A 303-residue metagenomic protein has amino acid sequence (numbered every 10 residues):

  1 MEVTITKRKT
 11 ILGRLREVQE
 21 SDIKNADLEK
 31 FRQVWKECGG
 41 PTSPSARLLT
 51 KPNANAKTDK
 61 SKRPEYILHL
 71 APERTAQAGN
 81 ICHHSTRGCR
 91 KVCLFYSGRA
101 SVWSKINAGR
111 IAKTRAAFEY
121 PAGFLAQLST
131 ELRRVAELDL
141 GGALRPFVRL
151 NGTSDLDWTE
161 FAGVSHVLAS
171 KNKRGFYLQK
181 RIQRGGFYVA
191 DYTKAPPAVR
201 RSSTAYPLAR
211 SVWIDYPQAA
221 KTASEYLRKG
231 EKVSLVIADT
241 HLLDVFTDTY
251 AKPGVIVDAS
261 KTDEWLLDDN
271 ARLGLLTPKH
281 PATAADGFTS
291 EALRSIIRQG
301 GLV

Functional and structural regions predicted by a protein language model:
M1-V303: Class I S-adenosyl-L-methionine
